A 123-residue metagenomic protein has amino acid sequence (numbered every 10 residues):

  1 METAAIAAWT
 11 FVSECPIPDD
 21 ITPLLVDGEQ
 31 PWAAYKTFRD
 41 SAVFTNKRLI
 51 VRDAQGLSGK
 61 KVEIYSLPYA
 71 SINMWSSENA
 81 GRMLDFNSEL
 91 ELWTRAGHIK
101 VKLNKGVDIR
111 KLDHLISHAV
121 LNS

Functional and structural regions predicted by a protein language model:
M1-A42, N104-G106, R110, H118 (+1 more regions): Anionic N-terminal interaction surfaces
L24-S41, T45-H98, H114, H118: Phosphoinositide-binding peripheral membrane targeting modules
G97-K105: Short, highly charge-biased, low-complexity peptide segments
